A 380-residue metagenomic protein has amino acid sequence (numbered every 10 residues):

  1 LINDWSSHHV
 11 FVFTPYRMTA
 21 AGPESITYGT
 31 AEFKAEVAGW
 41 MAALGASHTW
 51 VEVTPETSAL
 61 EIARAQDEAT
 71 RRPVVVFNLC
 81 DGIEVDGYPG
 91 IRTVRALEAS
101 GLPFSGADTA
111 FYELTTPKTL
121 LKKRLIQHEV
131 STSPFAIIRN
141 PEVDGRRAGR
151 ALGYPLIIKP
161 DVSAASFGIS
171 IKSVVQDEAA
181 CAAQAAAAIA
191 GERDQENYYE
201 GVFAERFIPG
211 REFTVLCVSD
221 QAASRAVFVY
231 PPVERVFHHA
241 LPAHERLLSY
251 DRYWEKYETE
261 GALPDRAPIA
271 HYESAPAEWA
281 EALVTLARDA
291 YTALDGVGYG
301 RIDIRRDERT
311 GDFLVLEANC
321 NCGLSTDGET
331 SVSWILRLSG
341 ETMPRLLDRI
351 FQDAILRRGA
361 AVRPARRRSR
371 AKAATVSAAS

Functional and structural regions predicted by a protein language model:
L1-F104, A110, T115-T116, L120 (+2 more regions): ATP-binding N-terminal substructure of ATP-dependent carboxylate-amine bond-forming enzymes
I2-F13, Q66-T70, L114-F203, P209-R211 (+2 more regions): Active-site nucleotide/adenylate-binding loops and adjacent lid/helix of ATP-dependent enzymes
H8, Y154-L156, R211-F213, L248 (+2 more regions): Change "...and in nucleic-acid phosphodiester-cleaving endonucleases..." to "...and in nucleic-acid processing enzymes
A69-R71, D86-G87, Q221-V227, E308-D312: Short, solvent-exposed loop/turn segments that connect beta-strands within catalytic domains and beta-strand-rich
E129, S224, P268, E273-S380: ATP-dependent carboxylate activation and anion-phosphoryl transfer catalytic cores that bind Mg-ATP to form
S166, E258-Y272: A short small-residue
A180-L263, E278, A282-T285, F313-L314: Phosphate-binding site of ATP-dependent enzymes
